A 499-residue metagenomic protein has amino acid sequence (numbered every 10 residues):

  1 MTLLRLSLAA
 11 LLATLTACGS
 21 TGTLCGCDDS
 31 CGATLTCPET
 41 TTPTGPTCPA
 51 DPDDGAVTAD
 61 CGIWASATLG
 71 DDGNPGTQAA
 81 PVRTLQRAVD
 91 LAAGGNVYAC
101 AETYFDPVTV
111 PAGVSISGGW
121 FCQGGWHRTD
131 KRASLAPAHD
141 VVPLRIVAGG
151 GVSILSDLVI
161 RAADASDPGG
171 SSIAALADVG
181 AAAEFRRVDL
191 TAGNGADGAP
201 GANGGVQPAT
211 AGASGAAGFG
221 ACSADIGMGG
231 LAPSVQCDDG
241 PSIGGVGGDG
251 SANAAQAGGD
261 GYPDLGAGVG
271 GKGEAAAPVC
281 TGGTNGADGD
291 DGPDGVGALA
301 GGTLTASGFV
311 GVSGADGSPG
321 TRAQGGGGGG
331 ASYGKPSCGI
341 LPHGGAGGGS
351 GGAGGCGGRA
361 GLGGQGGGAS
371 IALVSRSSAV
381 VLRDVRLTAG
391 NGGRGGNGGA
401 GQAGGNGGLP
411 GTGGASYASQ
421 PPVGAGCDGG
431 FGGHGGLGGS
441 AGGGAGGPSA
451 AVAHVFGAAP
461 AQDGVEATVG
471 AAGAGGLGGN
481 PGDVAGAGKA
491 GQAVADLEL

Functional and structural regions predicted by a protein language model:
L15-A17: C-terminal motif of bacterial Sec signal peptides marking the signal peptidase cleavage site
G19-G22, D28: Bacterial signal peptide processing site
C31-R87: Right-handed parallel beta-helix/beta-solenoid
C61, G95, D106, A112-V114 (+13 more regions): The right-handed parallel beta-helix/beta-solenoid scaffold, focusing on the short coil/turn and N-cap positions
L85-Q86, A93-H127, H139-D140, A389: N-terminal extracellular ligand-recognition/capping segment immediately after the signal peptide
G113, G118, V152-A162, A182-N194 (+3 more regions): Right-handed parallel beta-helix
V114-G170, R186, N194-D197, G205: Right-handed parallel beta-helix/beta-spiral solenoid domain characteristic of secreted/periplasmic
A163-S172, T191-I371, A389-A450, G464 (+1 more regions): Glycine-centric low-complexity/flexibility signal
